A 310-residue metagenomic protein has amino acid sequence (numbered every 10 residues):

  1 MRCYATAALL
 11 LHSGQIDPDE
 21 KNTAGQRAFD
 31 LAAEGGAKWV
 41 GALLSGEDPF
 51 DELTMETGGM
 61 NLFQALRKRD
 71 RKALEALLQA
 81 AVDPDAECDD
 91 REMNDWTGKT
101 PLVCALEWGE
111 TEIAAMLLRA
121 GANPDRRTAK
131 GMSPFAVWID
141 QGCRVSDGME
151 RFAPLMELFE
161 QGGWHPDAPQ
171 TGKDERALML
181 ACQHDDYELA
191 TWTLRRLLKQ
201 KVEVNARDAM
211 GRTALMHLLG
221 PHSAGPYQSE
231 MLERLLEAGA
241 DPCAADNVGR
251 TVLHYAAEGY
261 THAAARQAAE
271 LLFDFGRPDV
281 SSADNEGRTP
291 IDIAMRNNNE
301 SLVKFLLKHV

Functional and structural regions predicted by a protein language model:
M1-C3, L31-A37, Q64-R69, W96 (+6 more regions): Ankyrin repeat A-helix N-terminal signature
M1-K21, E237, C243-N297: Ankyrin-repeat and related helical/solenoid repeat scaffolds used for protein-protein interactions
A8-D17, L43-F50, A76-D83, A115-N123 (+5 more regions): Ankyrin repeat domain, specifically the short helix-to-loop turn at the C-terminus of the second helix of each repeat
D17, G35, W39, F50-D51 (+12 more regions): Alpha-solenoid repeat scaffolds
K21-R27, T54-Q64, E87-P101, R127-G142 (+4 more regions): Ankyrin-repeat boundary/"N-cap" motif
A33-K68, E150, L158-G163, A238 (+2 more regions): Ankyrin-repeat-protein effector appendages
T57-N94, E107, V202: Conserved small-residue-rich
E175, C182-G249: Eukaryotic tandem repeat interaction scaffolds
